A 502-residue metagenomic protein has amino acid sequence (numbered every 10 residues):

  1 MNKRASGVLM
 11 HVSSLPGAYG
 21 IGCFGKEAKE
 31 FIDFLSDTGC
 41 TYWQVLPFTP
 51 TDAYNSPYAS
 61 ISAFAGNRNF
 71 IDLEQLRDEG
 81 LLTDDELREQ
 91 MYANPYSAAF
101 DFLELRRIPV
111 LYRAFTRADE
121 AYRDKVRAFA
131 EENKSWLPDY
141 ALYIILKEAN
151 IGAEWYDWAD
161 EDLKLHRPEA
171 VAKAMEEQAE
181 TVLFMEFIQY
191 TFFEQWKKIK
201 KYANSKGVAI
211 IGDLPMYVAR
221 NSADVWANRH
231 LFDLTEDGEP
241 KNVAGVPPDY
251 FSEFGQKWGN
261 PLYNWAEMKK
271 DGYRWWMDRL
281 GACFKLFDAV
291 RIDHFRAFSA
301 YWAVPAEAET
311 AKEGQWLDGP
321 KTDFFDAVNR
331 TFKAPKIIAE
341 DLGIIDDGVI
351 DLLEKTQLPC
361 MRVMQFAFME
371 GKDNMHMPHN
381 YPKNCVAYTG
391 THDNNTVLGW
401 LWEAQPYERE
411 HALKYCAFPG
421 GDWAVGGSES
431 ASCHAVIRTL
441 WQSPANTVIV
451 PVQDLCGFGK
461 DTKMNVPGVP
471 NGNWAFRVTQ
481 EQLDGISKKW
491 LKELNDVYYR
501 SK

Functional and structural regions predicted by a protein language model:
M1-G39: Mature N-terminal, pre-catalytic/accessory segment of carbohydrate-active enzymes
R4, H11, G17, N55-F193 (+3 more regions): Alpha-amylase-like alpha-glycosidases and glucanotransferases acting on alpha-linked glucans and related
K26-T51, K285-F287: Catalytic domains of carbohydrate-active enzymes, especially glycoside hydrolases
F31, I199, V349: Aromatic/hydrophobic pocket-lining residues that form π-stacking "cages" and hydrophobic walls in ligand
S36, W196-N204, N329, L353-E354: Surface-exposed amphipathic alpha-helices with a cationic face
L46, A209-I211, P215, A289 (+1 more regions): Outer-envelope exported proteins of Gram-negative bacteria
M185-V218: Conserved, well-ordered alpha-helix/loop/beta-strand core segments that scaffold catalytic motifs
G457-K502: Structured C-terminal cap/extension of enzyme domains
